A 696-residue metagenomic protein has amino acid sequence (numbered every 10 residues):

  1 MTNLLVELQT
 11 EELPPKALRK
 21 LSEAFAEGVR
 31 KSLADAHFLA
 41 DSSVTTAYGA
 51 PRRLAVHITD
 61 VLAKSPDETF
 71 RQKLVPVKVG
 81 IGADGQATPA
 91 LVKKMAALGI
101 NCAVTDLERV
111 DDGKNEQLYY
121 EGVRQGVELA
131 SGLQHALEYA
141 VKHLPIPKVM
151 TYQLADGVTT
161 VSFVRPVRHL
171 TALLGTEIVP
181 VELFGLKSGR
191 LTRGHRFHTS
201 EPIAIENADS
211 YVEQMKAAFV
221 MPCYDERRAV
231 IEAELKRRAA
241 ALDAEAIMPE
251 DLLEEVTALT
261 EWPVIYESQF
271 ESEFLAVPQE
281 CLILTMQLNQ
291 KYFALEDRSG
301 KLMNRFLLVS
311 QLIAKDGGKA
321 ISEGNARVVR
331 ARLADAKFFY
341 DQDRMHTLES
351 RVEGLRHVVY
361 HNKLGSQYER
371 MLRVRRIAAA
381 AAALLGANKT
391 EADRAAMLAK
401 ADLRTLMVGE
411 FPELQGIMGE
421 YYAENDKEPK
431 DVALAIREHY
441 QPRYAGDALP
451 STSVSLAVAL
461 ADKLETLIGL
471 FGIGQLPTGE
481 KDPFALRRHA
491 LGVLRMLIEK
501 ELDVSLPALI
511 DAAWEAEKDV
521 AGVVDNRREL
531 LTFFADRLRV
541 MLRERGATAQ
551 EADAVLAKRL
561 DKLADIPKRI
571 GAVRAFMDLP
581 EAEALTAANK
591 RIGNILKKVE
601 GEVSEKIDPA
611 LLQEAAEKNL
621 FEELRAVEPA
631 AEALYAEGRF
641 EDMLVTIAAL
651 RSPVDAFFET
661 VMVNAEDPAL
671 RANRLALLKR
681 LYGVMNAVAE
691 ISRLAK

Functional and structural regions predicted by a protein language model:
M1-K696: Amphipathic alpha-helical "coupling" segments that flank catalytic cores
